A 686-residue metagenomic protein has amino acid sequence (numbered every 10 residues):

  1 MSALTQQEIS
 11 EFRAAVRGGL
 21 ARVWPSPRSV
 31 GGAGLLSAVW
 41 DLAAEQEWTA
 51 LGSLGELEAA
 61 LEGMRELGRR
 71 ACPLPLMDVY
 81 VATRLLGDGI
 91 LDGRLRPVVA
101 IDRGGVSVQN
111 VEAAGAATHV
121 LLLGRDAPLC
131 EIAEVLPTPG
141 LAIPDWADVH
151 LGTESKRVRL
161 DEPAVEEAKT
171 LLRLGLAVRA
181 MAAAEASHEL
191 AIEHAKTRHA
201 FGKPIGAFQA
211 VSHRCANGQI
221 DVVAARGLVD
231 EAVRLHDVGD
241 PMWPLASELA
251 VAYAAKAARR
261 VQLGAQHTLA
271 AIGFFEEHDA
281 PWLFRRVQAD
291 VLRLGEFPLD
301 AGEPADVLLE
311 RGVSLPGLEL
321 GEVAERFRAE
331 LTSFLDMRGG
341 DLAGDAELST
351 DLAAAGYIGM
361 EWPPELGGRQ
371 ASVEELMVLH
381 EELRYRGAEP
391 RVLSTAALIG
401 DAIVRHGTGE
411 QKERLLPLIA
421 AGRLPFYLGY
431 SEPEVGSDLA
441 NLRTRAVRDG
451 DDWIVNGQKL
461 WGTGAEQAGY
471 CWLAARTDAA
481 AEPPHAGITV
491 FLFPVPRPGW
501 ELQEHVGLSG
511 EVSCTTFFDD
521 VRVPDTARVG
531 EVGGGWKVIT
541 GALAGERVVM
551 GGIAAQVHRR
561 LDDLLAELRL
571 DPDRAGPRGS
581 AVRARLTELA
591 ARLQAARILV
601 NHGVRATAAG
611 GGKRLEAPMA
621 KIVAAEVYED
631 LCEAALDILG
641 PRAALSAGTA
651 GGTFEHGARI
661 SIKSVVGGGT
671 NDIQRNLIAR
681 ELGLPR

Functional and structural regions predicted by a protein language model:
M1-A71, D300-L393, R414: Amphipathic, small/basic residue-rich leader segments at the start of a protein or domain
S2, R13, E62, V81 (+3 more regions): Glycine-rich phosphate/cofactor-binding loops in nucleotide/flavin-utilizing enzymes
S2-G18, T138-V223, L318-E322, R326 (+5 more regions): Glycine-rich beta->alpha junctions and the first turn(s) of the following alpha-helix
W24, R28, M64, P75-D88 (+2 more regions): N-terminal glycine-rich flavin-associated loop
W24-G32, G52, Q219-Y253, Q266-A271 (+2 more regions): C-terminal helix-coil-helix/basic helical segment that borders enzyme active sites and/or dimer interfaces and provides
S37-V39, K203-F208, S212-G312: Extended, hydrophobic interaction surfaces within ordered domains
D88-R94, G387, R405-E432, R448-D451: FAD-binding glycine-rich core of flavoenzymes that anchor FAD
R94-D102, V106-G140, W146, N456-Q503: A short core secondary-structure module
